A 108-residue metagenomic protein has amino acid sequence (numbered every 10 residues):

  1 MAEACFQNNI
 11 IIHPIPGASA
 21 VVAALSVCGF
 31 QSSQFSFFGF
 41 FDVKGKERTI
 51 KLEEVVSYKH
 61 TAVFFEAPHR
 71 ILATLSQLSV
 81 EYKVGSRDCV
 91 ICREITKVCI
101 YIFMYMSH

Functional and structural regions predicted by a protein language model:
M1-A2, E81: Glycine-rich, phosphate-binding/catalytic loops in enzymes
A2-Y58: Class I SAM-dependent methyltransferase SAM-binding "motif I" and its flanking Rossmann-like core
H60-T61, F65-H108: A contiguous loop/helix-start segment that scaffolds small-molecule binding in enzyme catalytic cores
